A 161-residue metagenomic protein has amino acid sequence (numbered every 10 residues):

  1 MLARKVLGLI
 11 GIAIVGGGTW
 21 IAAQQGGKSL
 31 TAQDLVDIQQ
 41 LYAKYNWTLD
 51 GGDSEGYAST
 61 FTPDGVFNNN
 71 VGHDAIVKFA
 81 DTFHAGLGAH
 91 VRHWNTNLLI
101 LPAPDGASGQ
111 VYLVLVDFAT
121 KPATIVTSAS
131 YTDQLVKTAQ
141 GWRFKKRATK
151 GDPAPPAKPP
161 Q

Functional and structural regions predicted by a protein language model:
M1-L9: Bacterial N-terminal signal peptides that target proteins for export
G8-G18: Bacterial N-terminal signal peptides
W20-W47, G51, E55-P63, D74-A75: Short, low-complexity N-terminal intrinsically disordered segments enriched in polar/charged residues
V36, A89-V91, T124-V126: Transmembrane beta-barrel outer-membrane domains
Y42, H93-L98, S130-Y131: Short structured motifs
S54-L115: A solvent-exposed, acidic/Ser-Thr-rich amphipathic alpha-helical stretch
S108-Q110, S128-K158: Short beta-strand edge/turn micro-motifs at domain boundaries
L113-A119, G151: Beta-strand elements of well-folded, non-transmembrane domains
